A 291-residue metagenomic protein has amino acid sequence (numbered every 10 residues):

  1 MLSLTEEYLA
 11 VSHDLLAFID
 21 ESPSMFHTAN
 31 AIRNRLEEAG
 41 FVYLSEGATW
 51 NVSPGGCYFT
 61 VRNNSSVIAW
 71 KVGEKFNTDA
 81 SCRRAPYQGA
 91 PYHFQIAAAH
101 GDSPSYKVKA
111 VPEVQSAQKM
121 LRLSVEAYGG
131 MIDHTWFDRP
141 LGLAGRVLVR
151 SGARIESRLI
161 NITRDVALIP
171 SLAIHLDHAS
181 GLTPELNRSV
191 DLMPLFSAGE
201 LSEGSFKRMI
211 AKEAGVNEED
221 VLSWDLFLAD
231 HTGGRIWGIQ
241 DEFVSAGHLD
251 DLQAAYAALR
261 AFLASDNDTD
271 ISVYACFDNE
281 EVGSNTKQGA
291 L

Functional and structural regions predicted by a protein language model:
M1-L291: N-terminal hydrophobic/helix-forming segments and targeting peptides
